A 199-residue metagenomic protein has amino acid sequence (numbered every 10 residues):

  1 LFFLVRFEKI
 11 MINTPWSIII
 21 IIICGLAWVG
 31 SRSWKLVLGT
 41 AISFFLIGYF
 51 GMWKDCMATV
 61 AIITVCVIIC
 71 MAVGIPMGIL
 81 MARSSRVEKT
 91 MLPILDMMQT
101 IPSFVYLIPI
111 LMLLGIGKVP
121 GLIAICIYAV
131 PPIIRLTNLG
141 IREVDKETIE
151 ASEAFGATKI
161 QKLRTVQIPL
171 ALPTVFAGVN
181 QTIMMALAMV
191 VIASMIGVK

Functional and structural regions predicted by a protein language model:
L1-A61, I68: N-terminal, non-cleaved signal-anchor transmembrane helix
W16-I20, V65-I69, V73, S103-Y106 (+1 more regions): Hydrophobic alpha-helical transmembrane segments of multipass membrane transporters and ion channels, focusing on
W34-L36, S84-M91, G117-K118, K159: Membrane-helix interface segments
T40, G48-I110, L136-L139: Cytoplasmic-entry segments and transmembrane alpha-helices of multi-pass inner-membrane transporters
I101, I141-E147, A151-A171: Short helix-to-coil transition segments within interhelical loops that connect adjacent transmembrane helices
I101, L113-L114, C126-V130, T137-I141 (+3 more regions): Hydrophobic/aromatic residues within the transmembrane alpha-helices of Major Facilitator Superfamily
M112, I141, M185-K199: Glycine-rich helix-loop "coupling/hinge" segments at transmembrane-helix boundaries in multipass transporters
I127, K159-A193: Transmembrane alpha-helices
